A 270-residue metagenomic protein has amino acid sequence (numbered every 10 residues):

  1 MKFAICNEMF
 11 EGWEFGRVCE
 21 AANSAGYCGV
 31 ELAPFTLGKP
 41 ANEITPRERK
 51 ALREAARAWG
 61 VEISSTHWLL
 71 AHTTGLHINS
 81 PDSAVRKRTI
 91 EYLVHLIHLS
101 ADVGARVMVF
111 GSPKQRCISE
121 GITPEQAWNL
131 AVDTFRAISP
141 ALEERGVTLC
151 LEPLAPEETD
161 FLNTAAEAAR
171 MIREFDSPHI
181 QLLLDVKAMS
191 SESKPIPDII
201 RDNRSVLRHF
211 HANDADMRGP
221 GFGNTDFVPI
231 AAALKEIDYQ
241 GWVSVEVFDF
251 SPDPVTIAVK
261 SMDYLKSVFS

Functional and structural regions predicted by a protein language model:
M1-G26, K50-R53, R57, G104-R106 (+2 more regions): Histidine-acidic metal/acid-base catalytic patches
G16-R17, A55-W59, G75-Q181: Active-site acidic/histidine proton-transfer and metal-coordination neighborhood in alpha/beta enzyme cores
V30-T36, S65-G75, S112-P113: Short, conserved active-site loops that position catalytic residues or coordinate cofactors/metal ions across diverse
E31, S65-H67, V109, C150 (+2 more regions): Conserved beta-strand positions in the central sheet of alpha/beta enzyme cores
A33-R53, S112-S119: Glycine-rich, proline-tolerant flexible connector loops at the mouths of alpha/beta enzymes
T36-P40, H72-N79, R116-G121, E157-E158 (+3 more regions): A short acidic, helix-capping loop that chelates divalent metal ions and anchors anionic groups
N42-R49, D82-R86, G121-W128, F161 (+2 more regions): Flexible, glycine- and charge-enriched loops at secondary-structure boundaries
A55, I63-T66: Conserved alpha-helical segments that form or flank metal/cofactor-binding pockets of metalloenzymes
